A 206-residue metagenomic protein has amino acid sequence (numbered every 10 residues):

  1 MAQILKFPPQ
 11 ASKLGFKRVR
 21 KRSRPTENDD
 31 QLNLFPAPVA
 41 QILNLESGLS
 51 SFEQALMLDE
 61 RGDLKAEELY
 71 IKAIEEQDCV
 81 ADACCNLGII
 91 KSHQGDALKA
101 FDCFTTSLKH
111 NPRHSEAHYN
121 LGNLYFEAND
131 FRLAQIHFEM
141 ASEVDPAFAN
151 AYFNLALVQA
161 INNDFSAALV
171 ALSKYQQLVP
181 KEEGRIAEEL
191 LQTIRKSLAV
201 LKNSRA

Functional and structural regions predicted by a protein language model:
M1-L49: Long, contiguous interaction/recruitment modules in multidomain scaffold/adaptor proteins
Q41-D82, H93: Alpha-helical segment of the N-proximal tetratricopeptide repeat
S47, V80, H114, F148 (+1 more regions): Residue-level recognition of tetratricopeptide repeat
F52-D59, D82-H93, E116-F126, N150-L157 (+1 more regions): Conserved alpha-helical positions within TPR/SEL1-like repeat arrays
E60-K72, H93-T106, E127-M140, N162-K174 (+2 more regions): Structural signature of tandem alpha-helical TPR/SEL1-like repeats, specifically the intra-repeat loop/turn
E76, H110, V144, L178-V179: Structural marker of alpha-solenoid helical repeat scaffolds
P180-K181, E188-Q192: Intrinsically disordered, low-complexity regions flanking the DNA-binding domain in transcription factors
